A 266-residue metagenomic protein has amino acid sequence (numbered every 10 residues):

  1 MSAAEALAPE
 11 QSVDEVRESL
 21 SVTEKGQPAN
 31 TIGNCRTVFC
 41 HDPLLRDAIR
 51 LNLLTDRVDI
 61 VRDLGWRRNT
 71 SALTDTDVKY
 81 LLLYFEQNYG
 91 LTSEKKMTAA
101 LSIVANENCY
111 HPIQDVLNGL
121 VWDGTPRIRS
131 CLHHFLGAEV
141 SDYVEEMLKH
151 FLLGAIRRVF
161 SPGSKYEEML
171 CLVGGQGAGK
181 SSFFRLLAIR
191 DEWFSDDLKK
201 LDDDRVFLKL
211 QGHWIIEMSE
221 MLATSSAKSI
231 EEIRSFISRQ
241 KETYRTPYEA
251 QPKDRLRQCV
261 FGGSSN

Functional and structural regions predicted by a protein language model:
M1-R127, S141-E146: N-terminal nucleic-acid engagement/recognition segments and initiation subdomains in replication, restriction
L101-I215: P-loop NTPase catalytic core of nucleic-acid-dependent motor ATPases
M147, K228, L256: Charged, alpha-helix-enriched surfaces in structured cytosolic catalytic cores of large nucleotide-utilizing machines
G174-G177, E220-L222, I237, S265-N266: Short, flexible loop/turn elements at secondary-structure junctions
R205-Q211, R245-S264: AAA+/SF3 P-loop NTPase mechanochemical coupling elements
W214-I237: Conserved AAA+/SF3 P-loop NTPase catalytic/coupling segment centered on the Walker-B
I215-L222, E242-Y244, F261-S264: Conserved catalytic/coupling elements of P-loop NTPase cores
I230-K253: Conserved catalytic/switch belt of AAA+ P-loop NTPases
